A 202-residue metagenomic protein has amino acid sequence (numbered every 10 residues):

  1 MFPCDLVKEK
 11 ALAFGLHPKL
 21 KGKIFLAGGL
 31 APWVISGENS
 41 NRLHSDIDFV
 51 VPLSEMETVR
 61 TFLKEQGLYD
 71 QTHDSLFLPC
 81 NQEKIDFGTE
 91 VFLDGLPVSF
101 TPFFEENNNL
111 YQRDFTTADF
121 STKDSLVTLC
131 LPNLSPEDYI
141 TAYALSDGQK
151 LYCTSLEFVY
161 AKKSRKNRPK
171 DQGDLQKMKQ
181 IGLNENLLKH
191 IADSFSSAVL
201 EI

Functional and structural regions predicted by a protein language model:
M1-I202: Compositionally biased terminal segments of proteins
